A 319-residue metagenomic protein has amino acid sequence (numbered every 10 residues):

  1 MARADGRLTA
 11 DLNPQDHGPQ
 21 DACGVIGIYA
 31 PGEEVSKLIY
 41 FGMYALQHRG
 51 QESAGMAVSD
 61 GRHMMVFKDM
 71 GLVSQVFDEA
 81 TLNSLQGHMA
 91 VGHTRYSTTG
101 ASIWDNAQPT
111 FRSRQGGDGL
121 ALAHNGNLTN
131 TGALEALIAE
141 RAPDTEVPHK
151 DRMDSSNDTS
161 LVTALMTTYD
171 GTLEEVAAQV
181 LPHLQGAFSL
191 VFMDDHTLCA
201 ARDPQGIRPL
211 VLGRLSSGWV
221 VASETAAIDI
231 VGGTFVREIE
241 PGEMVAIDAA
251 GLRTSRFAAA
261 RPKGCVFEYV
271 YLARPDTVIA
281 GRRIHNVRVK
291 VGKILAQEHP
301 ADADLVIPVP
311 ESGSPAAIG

Functional and structural regions predicted by a protein language model:
M1-P241, A246-L305, V309-P310: Conserved short alpha-helical segments that host acidic/polar catalytic motifs at enzyme active sites
S314-I318: Carboxylate/His-rich catalytic cores and anion/metal-binding grooves
